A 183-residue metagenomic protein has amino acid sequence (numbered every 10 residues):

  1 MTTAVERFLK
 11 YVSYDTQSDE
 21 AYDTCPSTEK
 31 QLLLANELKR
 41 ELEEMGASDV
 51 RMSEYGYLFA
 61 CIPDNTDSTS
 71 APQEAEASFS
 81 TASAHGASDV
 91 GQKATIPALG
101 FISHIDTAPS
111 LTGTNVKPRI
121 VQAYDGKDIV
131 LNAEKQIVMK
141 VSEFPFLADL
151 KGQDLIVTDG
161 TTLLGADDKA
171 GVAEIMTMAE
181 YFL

Functional and structural regions predicted by a protein language model:
M1-A4, S27-Q31, A35, D168-G171: Generic structural signal for well-ordered, non-membrane alpha-helical segments in soluble metabolic enzymes
T2-E29, V157: N-terminal capping segment at the start of a domain
R7-K10, E37-R40, E174-T177, Y181: Alpha-helical scaffold segments in soluble metabolic enzymes
K10-Q17, E43-A47, E180-L183: Generic secondary-structure signature for well-ordered alpha-helical cores
S18-D19, D67, D106-S110: Short, acidic Gly/Pro/Ser/Thr-rich loop/turn segments
D23-D67, T95-I96, G100-I102: A non-catalytic alpha/beta surface segment that caps or lines the substrate-entry region of metallo-dependent hydrolase
T66-T95: Intrinsically disordered, low-complexity terminal tails and inter-domain linkers enriched for S/T/G/P/D/E
T95-E174, M178-L183: Active-site metal-coordination/substrate-binding segment of hydrolases, especially metallo-dependent peptidases
